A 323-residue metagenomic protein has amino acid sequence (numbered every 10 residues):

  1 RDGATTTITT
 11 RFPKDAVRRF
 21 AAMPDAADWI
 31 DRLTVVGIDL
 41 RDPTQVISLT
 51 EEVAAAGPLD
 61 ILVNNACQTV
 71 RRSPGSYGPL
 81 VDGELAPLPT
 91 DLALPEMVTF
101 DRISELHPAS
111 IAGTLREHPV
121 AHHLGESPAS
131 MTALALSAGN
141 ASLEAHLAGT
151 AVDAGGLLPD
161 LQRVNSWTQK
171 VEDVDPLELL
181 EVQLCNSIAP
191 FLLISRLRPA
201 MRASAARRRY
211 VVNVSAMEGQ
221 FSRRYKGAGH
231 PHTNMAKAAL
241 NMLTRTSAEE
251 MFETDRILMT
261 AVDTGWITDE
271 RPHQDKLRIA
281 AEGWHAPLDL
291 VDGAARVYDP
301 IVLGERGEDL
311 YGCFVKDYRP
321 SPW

Functional and structural regions predicted by a protein language model:
R1-E181: Short-chain dehydrogenase/reductase
K14, M217-Y225, A248, T254-W284: Flexible, glycine-rich beta-alpha linker
R32, M251-T264, E308-V315: Conserved Rossmann-fold SDR core element
N64-N65, E96, L161-R163, R207-G219 (+2 more regions): Structural signature of the Rossmann-like NAD(P)-dependent dehydrogenase/reductase core
E105, S110-S137, A145-H146, L277-W323: C-terminal helical subdomain
I194, A236: Active-site helix of classical SDR
R198, A239, T244-E253, L258: Catalytic Tyr-X3-Lys helix of short-chain dehydrogenase/reductase
